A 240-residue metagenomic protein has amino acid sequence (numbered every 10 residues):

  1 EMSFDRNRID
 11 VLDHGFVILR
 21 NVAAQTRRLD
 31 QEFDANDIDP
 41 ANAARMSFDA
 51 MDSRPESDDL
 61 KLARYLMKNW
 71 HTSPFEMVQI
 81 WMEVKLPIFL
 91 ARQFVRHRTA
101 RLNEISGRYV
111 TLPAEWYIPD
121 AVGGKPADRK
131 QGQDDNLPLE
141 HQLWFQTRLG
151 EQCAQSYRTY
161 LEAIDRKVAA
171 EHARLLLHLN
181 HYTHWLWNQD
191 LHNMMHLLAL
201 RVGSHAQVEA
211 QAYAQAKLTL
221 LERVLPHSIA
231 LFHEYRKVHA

Functional and structural regions predicted by a protein language model:
E1-A240: Family-specific signature for flavin-dependent thymidylate synthase
